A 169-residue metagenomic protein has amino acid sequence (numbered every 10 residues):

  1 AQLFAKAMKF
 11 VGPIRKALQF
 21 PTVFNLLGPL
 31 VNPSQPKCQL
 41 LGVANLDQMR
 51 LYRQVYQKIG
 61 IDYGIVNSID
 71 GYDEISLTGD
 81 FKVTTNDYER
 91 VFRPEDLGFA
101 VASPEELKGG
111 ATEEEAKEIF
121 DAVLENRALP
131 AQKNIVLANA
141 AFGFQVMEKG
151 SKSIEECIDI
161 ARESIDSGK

Functional and structural regions predicted by a protein language model:
A1-K169: Glycine-rich anion-binding loops and their surrounding alpha/beta cores
